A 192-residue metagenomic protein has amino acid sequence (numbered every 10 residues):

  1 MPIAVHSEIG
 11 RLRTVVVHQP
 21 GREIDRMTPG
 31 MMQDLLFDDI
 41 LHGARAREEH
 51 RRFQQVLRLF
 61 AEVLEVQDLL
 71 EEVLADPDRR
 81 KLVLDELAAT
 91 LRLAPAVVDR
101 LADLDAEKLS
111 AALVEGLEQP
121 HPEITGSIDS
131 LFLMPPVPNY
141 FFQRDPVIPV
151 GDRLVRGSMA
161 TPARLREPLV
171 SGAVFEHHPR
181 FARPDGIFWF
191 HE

Functional and structural regions predicted by a protein language model:
M1-E192: The feature marks the mature, well-folded catalytic cores of soluble enzymes
